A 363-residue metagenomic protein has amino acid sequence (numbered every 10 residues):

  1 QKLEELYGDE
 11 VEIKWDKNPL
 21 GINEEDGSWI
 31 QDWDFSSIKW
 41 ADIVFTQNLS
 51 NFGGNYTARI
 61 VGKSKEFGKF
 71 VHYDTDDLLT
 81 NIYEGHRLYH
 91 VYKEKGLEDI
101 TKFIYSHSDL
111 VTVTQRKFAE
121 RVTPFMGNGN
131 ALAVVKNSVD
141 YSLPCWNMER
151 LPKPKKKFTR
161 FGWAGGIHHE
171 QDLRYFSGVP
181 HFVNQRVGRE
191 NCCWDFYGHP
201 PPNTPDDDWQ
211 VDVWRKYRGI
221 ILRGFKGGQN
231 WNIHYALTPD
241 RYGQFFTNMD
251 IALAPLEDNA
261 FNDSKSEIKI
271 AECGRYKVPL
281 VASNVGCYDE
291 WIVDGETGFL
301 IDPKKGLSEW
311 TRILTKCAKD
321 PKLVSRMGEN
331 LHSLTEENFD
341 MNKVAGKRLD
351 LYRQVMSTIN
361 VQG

Functional and structural regions predicted by a protein language model:
Q1-L3, D140-Y242, T247: Conserved catalytic-core segment of nucleotide-activated headgroup transferases in glycan assembly
Q1-N51: N-terminal pre-catalytic "stem/leader" segment of glycosyltransferase-like enzymes
I60-G62, E66, L79, V91-V111: Membrane-proximal helix-turn-helix segments that form the acceptor-binding/catalytic region of lipid-linked
K117, S138: Carbohydrate-associated surface elements
H168-Q171, A236-E272, A282-E290: Nucleotide-sugar-dependent
D289-T315, K322-L323: Change "using UDP/GDP/dTDP sugars" to "using nucleotide sugars
K316, L323-N338, V344-D350: A short, well-ordered alpha-helix in the C-terminal region of glycosyltransferases
M341-G363: C-terminal alpha-helical cap of glycosyltransferases
